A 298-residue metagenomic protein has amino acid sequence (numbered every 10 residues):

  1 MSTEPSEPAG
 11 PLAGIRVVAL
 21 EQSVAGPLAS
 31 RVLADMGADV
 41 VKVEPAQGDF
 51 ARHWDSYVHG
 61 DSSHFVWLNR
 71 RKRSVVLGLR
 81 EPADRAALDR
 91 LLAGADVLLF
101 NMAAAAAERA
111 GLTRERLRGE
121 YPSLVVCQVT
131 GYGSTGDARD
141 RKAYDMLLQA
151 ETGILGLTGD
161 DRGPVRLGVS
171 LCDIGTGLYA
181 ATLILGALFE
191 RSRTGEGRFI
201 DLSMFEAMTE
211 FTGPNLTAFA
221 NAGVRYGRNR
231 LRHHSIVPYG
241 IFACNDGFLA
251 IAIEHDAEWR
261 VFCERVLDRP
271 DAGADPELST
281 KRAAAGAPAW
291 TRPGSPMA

Functional and structural regions predicted by a protein language model:
M1-R193: N-terminal helix-loop segment corresponding to the beta1-alpha1 unit of nucleotide/adenylate-binding folds
S6, H64, R198, V237-P238: Residue-level marker for the onset of beta-strands and adjacent loop->beta junctions in well-ordered domains
G48-F50, A220-Y226: Short Pro/Gly-enriched beta-strand edge/turn motifs at strand-loop
G78, F100, D201-F205, I251-I253: Active-site-adjacent beta-strand anchor residues
S134, D161-V169, S192-M208, G227-H234 (+1 more regions): Conserved Rossmann-fold dehydrogenase catalytic segment
S170-L185, M204-T212, E254, E258: Mid-domain beta-loop-alpha active-site segment that forms a flexible, acidic cofactor/metal-binding surface
G177-G197, E210-A222, C263-P270, A274: Oxidoreductase and adenylate-handling cofactor-binding alpha/beta cores
V237-A298: Aromatic-enriched alpha-helical interface/lid elements that frame and gate functional surfaces
